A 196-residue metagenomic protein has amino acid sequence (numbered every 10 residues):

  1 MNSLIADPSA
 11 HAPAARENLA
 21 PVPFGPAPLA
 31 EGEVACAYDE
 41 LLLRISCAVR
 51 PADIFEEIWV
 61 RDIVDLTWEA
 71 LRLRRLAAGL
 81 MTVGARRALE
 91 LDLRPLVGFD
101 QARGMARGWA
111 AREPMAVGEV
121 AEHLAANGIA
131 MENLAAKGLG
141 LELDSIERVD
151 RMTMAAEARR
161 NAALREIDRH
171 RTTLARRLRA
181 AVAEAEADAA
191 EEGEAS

Functional and structural regions predicted by a protein language model:
M1-S196: Intrinsically disordered, low-complexity, charged/polar segments
